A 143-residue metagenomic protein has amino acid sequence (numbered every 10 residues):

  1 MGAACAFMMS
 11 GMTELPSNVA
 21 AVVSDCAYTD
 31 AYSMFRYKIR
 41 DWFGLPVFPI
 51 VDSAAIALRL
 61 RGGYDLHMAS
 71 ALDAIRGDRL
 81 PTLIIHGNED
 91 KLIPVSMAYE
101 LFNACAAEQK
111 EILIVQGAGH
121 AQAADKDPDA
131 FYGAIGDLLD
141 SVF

Functional and structural regions predicted by a protein language model:
G2-A6: Gly/Ala-rich beta-loop-alpha elbow adjacent to hydrolase catalytic centers
M8-Y64, D73: Hydrolase active-site cap/lid region
A71, L80, P94-N103: Short alpha-helix in the alpha/beta-hydrolase fold that links the catalytic acid
G77-R79, I84-H86, D90: Short beta-strand/loop motif that positions the catalytic acidic residue of the alpha/beta-hydrolase fold
N88-I93, A121-Q122: Acidic catalytic loop of the alpha/beta-hydrolase fold
I112-A118: Short glycine-rich catalytic loops that host catalytic nucleophiles or stabilize transition states across multiple
A118-Y132: Catalytic histidine-centered segment of alpha/beta-hydrolase-like enzymes
A134-V142: C-terminal alpha-helix
